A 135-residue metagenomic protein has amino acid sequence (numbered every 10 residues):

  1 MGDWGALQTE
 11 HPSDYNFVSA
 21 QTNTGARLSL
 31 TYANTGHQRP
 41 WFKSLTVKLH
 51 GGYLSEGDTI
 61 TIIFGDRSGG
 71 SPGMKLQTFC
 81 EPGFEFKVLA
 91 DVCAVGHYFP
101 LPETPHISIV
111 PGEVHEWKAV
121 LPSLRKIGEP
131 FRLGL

Functional and structural regions predicted by a protein language model:
M1-S123: Ser/Thr/Pro/Gly-rich, low-complexity intrinsically disordered stalk/linker tracts of secreted and surface-exposed
K126-L135: Beta-strand-rich structural segments
